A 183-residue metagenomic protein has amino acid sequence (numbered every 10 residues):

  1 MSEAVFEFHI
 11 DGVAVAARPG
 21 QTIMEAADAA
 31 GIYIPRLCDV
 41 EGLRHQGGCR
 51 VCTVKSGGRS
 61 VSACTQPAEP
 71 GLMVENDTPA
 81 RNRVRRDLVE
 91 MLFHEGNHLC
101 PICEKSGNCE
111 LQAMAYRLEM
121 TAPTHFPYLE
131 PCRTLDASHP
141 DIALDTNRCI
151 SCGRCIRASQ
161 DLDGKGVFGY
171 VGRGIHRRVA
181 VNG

Functional and structural regions predicted by a protein language model:
M1-E7: Terminal leader/tail segments of proteins
F8-P70, A80-V84: N-terminal cofactor/phosphate-binding cores enriched in small/glycine residues, especially glycine-rich loops such as
R50-G183: Fe-S ferredoxin-like electron-transfer domains and their immediately adjacent linker/connector regions across
